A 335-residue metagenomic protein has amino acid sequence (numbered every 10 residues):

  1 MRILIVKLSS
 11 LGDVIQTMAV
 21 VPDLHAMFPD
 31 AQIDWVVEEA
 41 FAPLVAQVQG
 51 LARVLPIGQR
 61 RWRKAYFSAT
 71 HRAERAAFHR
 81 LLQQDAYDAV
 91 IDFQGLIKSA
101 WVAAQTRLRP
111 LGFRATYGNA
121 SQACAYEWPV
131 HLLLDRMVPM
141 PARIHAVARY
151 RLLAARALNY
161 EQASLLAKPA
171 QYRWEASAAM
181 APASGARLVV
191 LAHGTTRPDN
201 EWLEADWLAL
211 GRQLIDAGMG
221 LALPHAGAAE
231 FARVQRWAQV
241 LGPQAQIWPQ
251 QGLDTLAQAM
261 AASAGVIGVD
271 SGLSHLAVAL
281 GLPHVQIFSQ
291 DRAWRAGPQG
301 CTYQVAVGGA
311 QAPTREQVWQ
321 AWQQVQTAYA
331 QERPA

Functional and structural regions predicted by a protein language model:
M1-A335: Catalytic machinery of carbohydrate-active enzymes, primarily nucleotide-sugar-dependent glycosyltransferases
